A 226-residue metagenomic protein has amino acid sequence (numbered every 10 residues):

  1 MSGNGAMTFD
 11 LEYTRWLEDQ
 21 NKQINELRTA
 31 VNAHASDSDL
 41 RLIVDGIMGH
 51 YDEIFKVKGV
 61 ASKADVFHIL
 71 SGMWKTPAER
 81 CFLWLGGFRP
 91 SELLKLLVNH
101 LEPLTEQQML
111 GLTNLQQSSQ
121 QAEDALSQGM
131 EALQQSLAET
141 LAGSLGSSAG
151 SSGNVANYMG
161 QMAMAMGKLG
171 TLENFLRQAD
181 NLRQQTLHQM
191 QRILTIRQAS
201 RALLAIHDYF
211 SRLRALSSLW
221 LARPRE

Functional and structural regions predicted by a protein language model:
S2-E226: Transcription factor C-terminal regulatory/effector domains that mediate ligand binding, dimerization, and co-regulator
